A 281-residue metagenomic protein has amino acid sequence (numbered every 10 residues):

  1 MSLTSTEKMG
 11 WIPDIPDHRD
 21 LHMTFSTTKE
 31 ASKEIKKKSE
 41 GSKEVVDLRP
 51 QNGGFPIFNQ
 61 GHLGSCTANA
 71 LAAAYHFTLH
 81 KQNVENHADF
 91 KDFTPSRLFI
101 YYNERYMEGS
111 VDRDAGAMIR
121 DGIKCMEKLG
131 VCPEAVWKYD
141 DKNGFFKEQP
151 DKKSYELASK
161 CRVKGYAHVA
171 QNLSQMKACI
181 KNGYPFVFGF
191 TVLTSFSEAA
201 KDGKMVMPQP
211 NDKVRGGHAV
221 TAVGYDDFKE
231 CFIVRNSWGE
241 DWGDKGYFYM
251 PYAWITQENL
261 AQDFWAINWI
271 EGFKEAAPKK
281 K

Functional and structural regions predicted by a protein language model:
M1-L48, A277-K281: N-terminal zymogen propeptides
M1-M9, I15, A68, A72-H76 (+2 more regions): Predominantly the structural core of cysteine protease catalytic domains
T4, D17, T27-T28, K37 (+8 more regions): Serine/threonine-rich low-complexity intrinsically disordered regions
H18-T24, Q51, P56, H87 (+3 more regions): A generic signature of intrinsically disordered, low-complexity regions enriched in glycine/proline and charged/polar
E30-K128: Substrate-binding/charge-relay-adjacent region of secreted/lumenal peptidase catalytic domains
